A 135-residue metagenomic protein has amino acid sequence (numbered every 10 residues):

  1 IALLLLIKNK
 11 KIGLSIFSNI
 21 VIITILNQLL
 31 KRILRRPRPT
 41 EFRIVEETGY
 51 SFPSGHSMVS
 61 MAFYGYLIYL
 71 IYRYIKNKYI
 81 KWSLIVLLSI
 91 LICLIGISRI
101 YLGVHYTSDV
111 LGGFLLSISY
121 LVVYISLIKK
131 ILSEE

Functional and structural regions predicted by a protein language model:
I1-Y50, Y66-R73, W82-V86: Hydrophobic alpha-helical bundle signature of multipass membrane enzymes
T40-E135: Membrane-embedded catalytic cores of phosphoryl/pyrophosphoryl-handling enzymes
